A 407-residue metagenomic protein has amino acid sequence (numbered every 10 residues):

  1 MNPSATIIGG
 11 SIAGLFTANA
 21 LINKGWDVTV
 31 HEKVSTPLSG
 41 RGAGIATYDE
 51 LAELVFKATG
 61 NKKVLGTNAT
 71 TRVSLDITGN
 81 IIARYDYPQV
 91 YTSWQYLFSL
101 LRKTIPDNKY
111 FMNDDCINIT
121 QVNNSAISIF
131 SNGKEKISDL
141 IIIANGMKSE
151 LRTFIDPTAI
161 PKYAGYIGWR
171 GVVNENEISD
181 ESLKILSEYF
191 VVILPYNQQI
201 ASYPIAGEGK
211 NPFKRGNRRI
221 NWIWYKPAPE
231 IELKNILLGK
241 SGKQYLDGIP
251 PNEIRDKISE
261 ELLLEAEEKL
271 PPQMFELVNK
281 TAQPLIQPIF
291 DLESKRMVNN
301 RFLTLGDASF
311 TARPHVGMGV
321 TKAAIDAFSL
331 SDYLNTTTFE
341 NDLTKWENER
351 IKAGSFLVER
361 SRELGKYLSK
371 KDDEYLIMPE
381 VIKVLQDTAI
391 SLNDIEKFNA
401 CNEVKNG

Functional and structural regions predicted by a protein language model:
N2-S4, N113: Phosphate-coordination loops involved in phosphoryl transfer and adenosine-cofactor binding
P3, N252, E268, P272-E276 (+3 more regions): C-terminal helical "tail/cap" subdomain of flavin- and related membrane-associated enzymes
I7-N23, D27, I142-I143, W169 (+3 more regions): Conserved mid-domain beta->alpha element of the FAD-binding
A13, T36, K148: Conserved Rossmann-like nucleotide-cofactor binding loop
V34-I105, L368: Active-site-adjacent segment of FAD-dependent monooxygenases/related oxidoreductases
R41-G42, V55-T59, F154-I155, V316 (+1 more regions): Short, flexible helix/strand-to-coil boundary loops that buttress conserved ligand/catalytic motifs in alpha/beta
N61, N80-I81, P88, R102-S259 (+1 more regions): Conserved FAD-binding catalytic core of PHBH/FMO-like flavoproteins
S187, S259, E268-L285: A short coil-to-beta-strand element that immediately follows conserved catalytic motifs
